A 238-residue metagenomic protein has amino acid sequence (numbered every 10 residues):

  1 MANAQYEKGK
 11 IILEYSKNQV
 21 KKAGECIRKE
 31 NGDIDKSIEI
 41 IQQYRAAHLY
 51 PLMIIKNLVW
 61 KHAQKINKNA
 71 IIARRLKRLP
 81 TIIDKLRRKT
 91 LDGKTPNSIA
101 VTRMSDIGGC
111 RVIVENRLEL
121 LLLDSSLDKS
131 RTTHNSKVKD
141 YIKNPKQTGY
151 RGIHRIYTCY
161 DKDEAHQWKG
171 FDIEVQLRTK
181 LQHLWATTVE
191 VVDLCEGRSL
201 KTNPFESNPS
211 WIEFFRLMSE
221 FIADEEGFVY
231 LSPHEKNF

Functional and structural regions predicted by a protein language model:
A2-A47, W168-F238: An acidic, glycine-/histidine-flanked metal-binding catalytic module
I34-K94: Surface-exposed, low-hydrophobicity interaction/linker segments
I55, L120-S126: Hydrophobic side chains in well-ordered alpha-helices
G93-S105: Short, flexible, solvent-exposed loop/turn segments with mixed acidic/basic and small polar residues
M104-D106, Q147-R151, Q167-F171: A short, structural micro-pattern
V112: Residue(s) in the substrate-gating loop at a strand-loop-helix junction that position the organic substrate next
E115-E119: Helix N-cap motif at beta-to-alpha junctions
L127, T132-E164: Short Gly/Thr-rich strand-loop-strand
